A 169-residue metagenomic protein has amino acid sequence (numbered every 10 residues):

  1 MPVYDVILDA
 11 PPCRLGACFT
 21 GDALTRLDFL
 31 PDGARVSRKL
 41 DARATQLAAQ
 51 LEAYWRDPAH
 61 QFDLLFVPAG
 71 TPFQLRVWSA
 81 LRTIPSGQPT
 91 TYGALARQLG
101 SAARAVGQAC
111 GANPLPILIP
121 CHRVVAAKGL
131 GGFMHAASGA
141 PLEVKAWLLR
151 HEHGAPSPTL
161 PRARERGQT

Functional and structural regions predicted by a protein language model:
M1-S101, H151-A163, Q168-T169: Basic nucleic-acid-binding alpha-helical/helix-turn surface characteristic of O6-alkylguanine DNA
G111: Residue-level detection of the helix-turn-helix DNA-binding "recognition helix"
P114-I119: Major-groove DNA-recognition helix of helix-turn-helix-type DNA-binding domains
C121-H122, L148: Hydrophobic alpha-helical packing residues
V125: Short active-site segment of divalent metal-dependent hydrolases/proteases that encodes the spacing between
K128-R162, T169: …primarily DNA-binding HTH/wHTH and HhH modules…
